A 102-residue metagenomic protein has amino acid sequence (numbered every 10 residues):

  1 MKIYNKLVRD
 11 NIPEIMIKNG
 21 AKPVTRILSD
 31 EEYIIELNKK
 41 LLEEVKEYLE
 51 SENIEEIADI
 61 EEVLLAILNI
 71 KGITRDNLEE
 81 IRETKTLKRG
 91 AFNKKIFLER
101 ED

Functional and structural regions predicted by a protein language model:
M1-D102: Flexible "arm" and connector segments at domain edges
